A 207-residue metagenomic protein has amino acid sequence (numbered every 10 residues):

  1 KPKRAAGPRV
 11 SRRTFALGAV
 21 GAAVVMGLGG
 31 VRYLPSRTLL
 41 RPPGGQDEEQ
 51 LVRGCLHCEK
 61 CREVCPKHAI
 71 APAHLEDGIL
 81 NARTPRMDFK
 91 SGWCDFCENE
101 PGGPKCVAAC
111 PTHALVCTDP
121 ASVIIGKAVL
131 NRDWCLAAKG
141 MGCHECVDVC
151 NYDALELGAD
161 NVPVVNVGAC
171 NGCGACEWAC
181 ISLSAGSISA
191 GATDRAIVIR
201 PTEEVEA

Functional and structural regions predicted by a protein language model:
K1-A207: Non-ligating segments of multi-cofactor redox enzymes
